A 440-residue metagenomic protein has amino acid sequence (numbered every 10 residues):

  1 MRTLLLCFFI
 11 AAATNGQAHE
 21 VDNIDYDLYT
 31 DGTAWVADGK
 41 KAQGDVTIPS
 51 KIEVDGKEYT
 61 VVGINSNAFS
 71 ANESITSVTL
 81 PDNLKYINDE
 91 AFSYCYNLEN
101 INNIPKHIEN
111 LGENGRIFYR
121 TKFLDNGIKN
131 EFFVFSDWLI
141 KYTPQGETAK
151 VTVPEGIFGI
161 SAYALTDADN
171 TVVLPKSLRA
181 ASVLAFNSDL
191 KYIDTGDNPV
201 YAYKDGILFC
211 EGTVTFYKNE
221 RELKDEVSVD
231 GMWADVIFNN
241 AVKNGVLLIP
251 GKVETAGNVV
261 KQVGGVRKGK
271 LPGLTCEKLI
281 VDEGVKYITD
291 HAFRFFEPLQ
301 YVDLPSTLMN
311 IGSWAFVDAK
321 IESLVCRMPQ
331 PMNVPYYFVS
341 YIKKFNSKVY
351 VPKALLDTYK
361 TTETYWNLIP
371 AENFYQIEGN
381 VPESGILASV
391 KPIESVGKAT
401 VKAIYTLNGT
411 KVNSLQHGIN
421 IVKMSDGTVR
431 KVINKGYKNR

Functional and structural regions predicted by a protein language model:
T3-A12: Sec-dependent N-terminal signal peptides
G16-E20: Boundary at the C-terminal end of the N-terminal hydrophobic targeting segment
N23-G32, K41-G63, N72-Y86, C95-G112 (+11 more regions): Structural signature of tandem-repeat unit edges
S66-A68, N88-A91, G115-I117, Y163-A164 (+4 more regions): Consensus positions within tandem repeat domains that build extended binding/scaffold surfaces
F316, Y337-I342, E363: A structural signal for leucine-rich repeat
I386-R440: C-terminal outer-membrane/trafficking sorting elements
